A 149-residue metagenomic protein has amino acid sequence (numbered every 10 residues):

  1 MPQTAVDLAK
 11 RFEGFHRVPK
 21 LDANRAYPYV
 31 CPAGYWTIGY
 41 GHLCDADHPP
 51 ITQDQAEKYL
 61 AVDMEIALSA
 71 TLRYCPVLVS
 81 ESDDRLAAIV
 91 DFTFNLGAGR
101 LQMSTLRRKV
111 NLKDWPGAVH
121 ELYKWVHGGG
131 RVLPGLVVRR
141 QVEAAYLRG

Functional and structural regions predicted by a protein language model:
M1-Y27, A33, H42, A46 (+4 more regions): Long, amphipathic alpha-helical surface segments
P32-Y35, L86: A structure-centric signal for secondary-structure junctions around beta-strands
D84-F94, G99-Q102: Mid-chain, well-packed structural core segment of small domains
